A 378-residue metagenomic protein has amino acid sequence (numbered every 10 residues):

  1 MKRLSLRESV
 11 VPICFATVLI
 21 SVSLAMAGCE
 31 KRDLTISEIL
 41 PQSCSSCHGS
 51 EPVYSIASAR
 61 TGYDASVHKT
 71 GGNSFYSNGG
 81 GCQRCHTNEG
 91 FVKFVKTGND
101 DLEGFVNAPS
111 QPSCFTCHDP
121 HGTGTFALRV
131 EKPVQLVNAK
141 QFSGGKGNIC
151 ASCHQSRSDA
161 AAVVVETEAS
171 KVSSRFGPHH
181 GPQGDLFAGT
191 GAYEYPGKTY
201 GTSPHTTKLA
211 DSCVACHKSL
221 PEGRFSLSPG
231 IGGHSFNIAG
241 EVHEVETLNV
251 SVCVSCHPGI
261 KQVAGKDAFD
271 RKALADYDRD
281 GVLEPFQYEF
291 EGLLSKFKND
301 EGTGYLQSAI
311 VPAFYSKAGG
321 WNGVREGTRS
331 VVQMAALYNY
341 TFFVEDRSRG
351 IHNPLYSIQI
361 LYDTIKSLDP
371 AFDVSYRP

Functional and structural regions predicted by a protein language model:
K2-F15: Bacterial N-terminal signal peptides that target proteins for export
P12-A25: Bacterial N-terminal signal peptides
M26-P378: C-type cytochrome heme-c attachment and multiheme electron-transfer modules
